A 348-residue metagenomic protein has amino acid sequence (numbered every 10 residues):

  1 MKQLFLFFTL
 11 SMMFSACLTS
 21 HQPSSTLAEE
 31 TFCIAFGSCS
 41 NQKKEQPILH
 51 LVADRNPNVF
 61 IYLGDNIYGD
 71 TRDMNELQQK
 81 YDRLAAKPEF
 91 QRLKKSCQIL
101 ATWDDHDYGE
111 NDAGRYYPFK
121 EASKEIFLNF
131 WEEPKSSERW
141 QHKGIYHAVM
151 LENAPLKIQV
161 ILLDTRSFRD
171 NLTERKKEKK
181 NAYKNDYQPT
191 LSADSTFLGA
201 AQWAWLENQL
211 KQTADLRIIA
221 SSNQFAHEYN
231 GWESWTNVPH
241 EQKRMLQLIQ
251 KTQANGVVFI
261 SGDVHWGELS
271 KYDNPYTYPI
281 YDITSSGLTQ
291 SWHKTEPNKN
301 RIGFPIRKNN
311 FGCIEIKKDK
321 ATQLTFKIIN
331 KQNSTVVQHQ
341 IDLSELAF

Functional and structural regions predicted by a protein language model:
M1-L4: Positively charged n-region of N-terminal signal peptides that target proteins for export
L6-A16: Bacterial N-terminal signal peptides
L18-F348: Metal-dependent phosphoester/phosphodiester hydrolase catalytic core
